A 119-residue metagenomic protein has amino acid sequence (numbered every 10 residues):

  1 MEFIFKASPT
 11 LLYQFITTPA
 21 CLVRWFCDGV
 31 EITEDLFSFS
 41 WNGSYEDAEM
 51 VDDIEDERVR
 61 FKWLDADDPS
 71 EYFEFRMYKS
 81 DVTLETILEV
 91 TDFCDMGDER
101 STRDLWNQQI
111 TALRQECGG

Functional and structural regions predicted by a protein language model:
M1-E31: Hydrophobic ligand-binding cavity/cleft-lining segments
F3, A7-T10, V23, S38 (+3 more regions): Charge-dense, helix-prone N-terminal extensions
A7, P19-A20, D35, E57 (+2 more regions): Generic detection of intrinsically disordered/low-complexity segments and helix-coil linkers/edges
L12-F15, L22, M50, F61 (+2 more regions): Hydrophobic pocket/interface hotspot
Q14-R24, D56, N107-G119: Short, intrinsically disordered, mixed-charge
A20-D67: Glycine-rich portal/gate segments that line the openings of hydrophobic small-molecule binding cavities
K62-G119: Beta-strand/loop substructures that line and gate deep hydrophobic ligand-binding cavities in soluble
